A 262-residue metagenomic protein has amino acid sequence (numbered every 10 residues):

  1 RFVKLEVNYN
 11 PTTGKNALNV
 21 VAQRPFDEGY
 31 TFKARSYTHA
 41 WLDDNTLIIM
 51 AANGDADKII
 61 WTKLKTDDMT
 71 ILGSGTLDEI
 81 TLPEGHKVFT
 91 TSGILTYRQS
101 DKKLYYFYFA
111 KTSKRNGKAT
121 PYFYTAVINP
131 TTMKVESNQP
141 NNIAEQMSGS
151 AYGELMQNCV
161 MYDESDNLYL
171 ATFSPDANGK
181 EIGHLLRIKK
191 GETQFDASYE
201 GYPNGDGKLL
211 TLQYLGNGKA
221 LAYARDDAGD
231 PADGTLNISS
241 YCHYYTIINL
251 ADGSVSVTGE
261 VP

Functional and structural regions predicted by a protein language model:
R1-F2, T46-L47, I59, K102-L104 (+3 more regions): Hydrophobic residues embedded in beta-strands of well-ordered beta-sheets
R1-L5, L18-A22, T31, M69 (+6 more regions): Generic preference for hydrophobic/aromatic residues in regular secondary structure cores
R1-T70: Post-signal peptide N-terminal segment of secreted/secretory-pathway proteins
K4-E6, K58-M69, K118-K134, E181-T193 (+1 more regions): Beta-propeller blade signature
T13-Y30, T70-H86, K134-Q146, F195-G205 (+1 more regions): Beta-propeller fold detector
H39-A110: A charged, solvent-exposed segment within the mature domains of Sec-exported extracytoplasmic proteins
H86-F89, G93-A228: Acidic, serine/threonine- and glycine-rich low-complexity intrinsically disordered segments that serve as flexible
G207-P262: Loop/turn-rich, solvent-exposed surfaces of beta-rich toroidal or solenoidal domains
